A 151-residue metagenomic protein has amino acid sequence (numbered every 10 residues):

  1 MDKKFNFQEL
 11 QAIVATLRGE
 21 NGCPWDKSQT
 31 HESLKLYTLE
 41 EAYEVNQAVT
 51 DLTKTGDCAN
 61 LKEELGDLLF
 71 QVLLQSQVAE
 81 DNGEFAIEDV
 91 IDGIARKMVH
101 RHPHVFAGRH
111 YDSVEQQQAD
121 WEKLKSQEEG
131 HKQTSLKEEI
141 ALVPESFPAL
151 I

Functional and structural regions predicted by a protein language model:
M1-E64, F70-I151: Flexible "arm" and connector segments at domain edges
